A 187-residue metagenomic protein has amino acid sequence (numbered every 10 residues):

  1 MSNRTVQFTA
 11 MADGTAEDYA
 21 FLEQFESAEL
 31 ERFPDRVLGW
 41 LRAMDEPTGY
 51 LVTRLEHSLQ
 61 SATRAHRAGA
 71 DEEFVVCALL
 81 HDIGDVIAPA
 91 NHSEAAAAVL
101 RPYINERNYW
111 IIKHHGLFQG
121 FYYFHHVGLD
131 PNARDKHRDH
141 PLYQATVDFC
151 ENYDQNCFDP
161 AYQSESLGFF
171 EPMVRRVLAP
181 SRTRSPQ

Functional and structural regions predicted by a protein language model:
M1-L79, I83-Q187: Metal-dependent phosphohydrolase cores
